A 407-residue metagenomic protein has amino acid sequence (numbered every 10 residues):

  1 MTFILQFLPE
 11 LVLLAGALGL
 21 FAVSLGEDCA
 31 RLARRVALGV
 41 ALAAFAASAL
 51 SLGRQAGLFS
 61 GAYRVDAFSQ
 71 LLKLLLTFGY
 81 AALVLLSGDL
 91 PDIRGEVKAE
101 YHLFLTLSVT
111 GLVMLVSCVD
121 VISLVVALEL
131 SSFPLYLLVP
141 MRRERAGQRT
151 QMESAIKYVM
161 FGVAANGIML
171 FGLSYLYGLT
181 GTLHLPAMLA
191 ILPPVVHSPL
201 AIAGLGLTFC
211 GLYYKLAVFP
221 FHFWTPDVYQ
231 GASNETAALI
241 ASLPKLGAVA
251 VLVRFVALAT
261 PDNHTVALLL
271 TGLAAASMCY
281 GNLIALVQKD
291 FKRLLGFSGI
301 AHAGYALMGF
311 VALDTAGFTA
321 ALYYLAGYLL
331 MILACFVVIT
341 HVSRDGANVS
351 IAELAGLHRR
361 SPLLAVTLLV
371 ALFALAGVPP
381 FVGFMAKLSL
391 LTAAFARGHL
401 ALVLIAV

Functional and structural regions predicted by a protein language model:
M1-V407: Alpha-helical transmembrane segments of multi-pass membrane proteins predominantly involved in bioenergetics
